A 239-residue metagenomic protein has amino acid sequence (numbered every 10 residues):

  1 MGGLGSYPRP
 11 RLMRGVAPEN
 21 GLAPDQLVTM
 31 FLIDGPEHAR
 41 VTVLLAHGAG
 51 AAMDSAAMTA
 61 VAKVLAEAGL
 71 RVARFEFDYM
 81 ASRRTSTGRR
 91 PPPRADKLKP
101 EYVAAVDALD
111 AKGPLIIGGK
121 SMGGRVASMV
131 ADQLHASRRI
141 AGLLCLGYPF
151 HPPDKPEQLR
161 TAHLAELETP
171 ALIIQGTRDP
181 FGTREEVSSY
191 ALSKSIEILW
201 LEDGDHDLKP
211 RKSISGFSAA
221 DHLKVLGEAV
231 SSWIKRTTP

Functional and structural regions predicted by a protein language model:
N20-L115, D205-I214: Serine-hydrolase catalytic machinery in alpha/beta-hydrolase-like enzymes
I117-G119, L146: Short beta-strand immediately N-terminal to the catalytic nucleophile in serine-hydrolase-like folds
G119-A127: Gly/Ala-rich beta-loop-alpha elbow adjacent to hydrolase catalytic centers
V126-V130, D154: Hydrolases whose catalytic domains are alpha/beta-hydrolase-1, hotdog thioesterase, or metallo-beta-lactamase-like
R138-F150: A conserved short beta-strand
L167-E168, I173-Q175, D179: Short beta-strand/loop motif that positions the catalytic acidic residue of the alpha/beta-hydrolase fold
P180-E186: Conserved alpha/beta-hydrolase "acid-adjacent" motif
K212-P239: Catalytic active-site module of serine/aspartate enzymes centered on a nucleophile-bearing elbow/loop
